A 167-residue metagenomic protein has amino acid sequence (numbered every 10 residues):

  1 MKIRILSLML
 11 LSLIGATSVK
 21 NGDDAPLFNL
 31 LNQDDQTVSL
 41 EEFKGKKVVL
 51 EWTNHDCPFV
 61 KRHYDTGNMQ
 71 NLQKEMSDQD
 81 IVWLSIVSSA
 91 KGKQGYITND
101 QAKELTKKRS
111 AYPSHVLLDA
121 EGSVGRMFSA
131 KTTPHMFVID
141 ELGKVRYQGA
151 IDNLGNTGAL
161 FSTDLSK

Functional and structural regions predicted by a protein language model:
R4-L13: Sec-dependent N-terminal signal peptides
T17-A25: Cleaved targeting-peptide boundary
F28-V48: A short beta-strand-turn-helix
E41-K61: Short active-site neighborhood of thiol/selenol oxidoreductases, capturing the structured segment around
G45-V48, D78-W83, A111-S114, E141: Loop/turn elements at helix/coil->beta-strand transitions in domains of secreted/extracellular proteins
K61-R109, A120-G125: Structural microenvironment flanking redox-active thiols in thiol-disulfide oxidoreductases
K103-D140, V145-R146: Short, internal strand/loop/helix patches that form the active-site neighborhood or redox-interaction surface
D140-K167: Thiol-/selenol-based redox modules, centered on thioredoxin-like and closely related oxidoreductase domains
